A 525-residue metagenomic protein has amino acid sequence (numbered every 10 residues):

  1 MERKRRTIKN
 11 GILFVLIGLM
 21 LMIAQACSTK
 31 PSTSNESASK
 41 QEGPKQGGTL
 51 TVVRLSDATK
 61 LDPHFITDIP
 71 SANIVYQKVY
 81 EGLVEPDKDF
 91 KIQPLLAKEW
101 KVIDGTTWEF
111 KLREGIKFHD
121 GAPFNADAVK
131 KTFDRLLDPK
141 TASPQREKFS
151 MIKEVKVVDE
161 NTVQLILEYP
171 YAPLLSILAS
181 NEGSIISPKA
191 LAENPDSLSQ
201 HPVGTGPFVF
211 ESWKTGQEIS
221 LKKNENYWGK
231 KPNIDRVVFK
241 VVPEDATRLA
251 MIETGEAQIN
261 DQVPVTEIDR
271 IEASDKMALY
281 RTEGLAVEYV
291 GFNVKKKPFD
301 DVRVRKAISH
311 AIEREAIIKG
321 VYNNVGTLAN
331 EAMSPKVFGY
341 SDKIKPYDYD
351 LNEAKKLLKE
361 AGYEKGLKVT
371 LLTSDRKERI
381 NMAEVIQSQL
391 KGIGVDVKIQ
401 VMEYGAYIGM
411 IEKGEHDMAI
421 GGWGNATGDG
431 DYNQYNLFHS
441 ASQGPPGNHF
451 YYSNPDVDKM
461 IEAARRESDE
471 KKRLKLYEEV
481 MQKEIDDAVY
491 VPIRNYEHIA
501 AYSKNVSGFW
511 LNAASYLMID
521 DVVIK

Functional and structural regions predicted by a protein language model:
E42-P44, I66-I103, D138-P139, S180-S212 (+8 more regions): Short, solvent-exposed loop/beta-turn-alpha elements that line the ligand-binding surface or hinge of extracytoplasmic
T51, N125-T132, E160-I166, G206-P207 (+6 more regions): Alpha-helical secondary-structure segments
V52, G121, S388-H439, L476: Periplasmic binding protein-like
K98-A142, V158, Q164, P298: Aromatic- and charge-enriched surface segment that lines or borders ligand/interaction sites
K101, E147-K189: Surface-exposed binding/hinge segments that line and control ligand-binding clefts or catalytic entry sites
A172-L178, G204, E360-E378, E415 (+3 more regions): Bilobed periplasmic-binding protein-like "clamshell/Venus-flytrap" ligand-binding domains
K223, A273, Y280, D300-S388 (+3 more regions): Append "and occasionally in soluble cytosolic enzymes with long acidic Gly/Pro-rich linkers
N224-R270: Ligand-site clamp/hinge motif
